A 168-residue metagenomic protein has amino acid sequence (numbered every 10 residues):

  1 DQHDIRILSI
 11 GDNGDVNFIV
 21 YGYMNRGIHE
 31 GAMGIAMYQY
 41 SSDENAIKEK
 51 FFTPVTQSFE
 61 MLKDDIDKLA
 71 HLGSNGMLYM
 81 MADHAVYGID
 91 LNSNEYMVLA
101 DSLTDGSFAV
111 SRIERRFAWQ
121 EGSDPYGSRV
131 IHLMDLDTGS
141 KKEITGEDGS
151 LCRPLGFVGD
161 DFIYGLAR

Functional and structural regions predicted by a protein language model:
D1-Q2, I28-L62, M81-D101, P125-E147 (+1 more regions): Surface-exposed loop/turn elements that mediate protein-protein interactions on large endomembrane-trafficking
Q2-S9, T56-H71, S102-I113, D148-D160: Repeated scaffold domains used in trafficking and secretory/extracellular systems, primarily beta-propellers
L8-N17, Y40-E44, L69-M77, L91-S93 (+3 more regions): Short, solvent-exposed coil/turn segments at beta-strand boundaries
F18-G31, M37-Y40, K68-A85, V110-G127 (+1 more regions): Beta-strand C-termini and the immediately following turn/loop, strongest in propeller blades
T104-A167: Long amphipathic alpha-helical scaffold regions
